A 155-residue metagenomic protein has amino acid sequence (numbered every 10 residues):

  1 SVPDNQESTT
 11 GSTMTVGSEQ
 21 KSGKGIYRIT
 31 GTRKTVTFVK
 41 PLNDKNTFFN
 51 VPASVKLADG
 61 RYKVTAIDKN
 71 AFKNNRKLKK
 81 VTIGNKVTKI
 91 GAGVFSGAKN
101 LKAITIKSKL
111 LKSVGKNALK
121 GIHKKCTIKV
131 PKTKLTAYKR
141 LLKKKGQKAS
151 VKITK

Functional and structural regions predicted by a protein language model:
S1-S18: Ser/Thr/Gly/Pro-rich low-complexity, disordered linker/stalk segments of secreted and cell-surface proteins
V2, I26, G31-T32, D44-A66 (+4 more regions): Structural signature of tandem-repeat unit edges
E7-S8, Q20-K21, K80, K148: Intrinsic disorder/low-complexity segments enriched in polar/small residues
T13-M14, N70, K102: Short intrinsically disordered, low-complexity segments
K21-L42, R140-G146: GGW-centered surface loops in extracellular recognition modules
K69-A71, G91-V94, K116-A118: Consensus positions within tandem repeat domains that build extended binding/scaffold surfaces
S96, N117-G121, K139-K145: A structural signal for leucine-rich repeat
